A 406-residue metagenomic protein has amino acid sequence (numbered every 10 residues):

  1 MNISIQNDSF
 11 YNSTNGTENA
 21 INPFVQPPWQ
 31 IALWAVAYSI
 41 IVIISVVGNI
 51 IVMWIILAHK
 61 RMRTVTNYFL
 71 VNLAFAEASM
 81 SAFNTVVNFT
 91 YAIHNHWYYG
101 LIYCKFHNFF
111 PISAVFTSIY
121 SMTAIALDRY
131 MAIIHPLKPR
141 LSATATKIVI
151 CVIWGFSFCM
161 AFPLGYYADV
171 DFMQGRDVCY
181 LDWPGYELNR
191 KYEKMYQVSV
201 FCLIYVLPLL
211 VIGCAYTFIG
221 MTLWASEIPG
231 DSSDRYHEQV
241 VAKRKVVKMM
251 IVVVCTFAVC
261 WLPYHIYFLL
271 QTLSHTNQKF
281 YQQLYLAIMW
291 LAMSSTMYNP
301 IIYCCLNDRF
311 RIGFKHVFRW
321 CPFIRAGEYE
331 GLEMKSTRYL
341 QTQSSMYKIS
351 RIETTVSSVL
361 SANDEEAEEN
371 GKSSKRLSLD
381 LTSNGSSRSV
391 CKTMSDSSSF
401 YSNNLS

Functional and structural regions predicted by a protein language model:
M1-V25, I228-R244, D308-S406: Intrinsically disordered regulatory tails of 7TM GPCRs
T14-V25, H96-S113, H135, A145-I148 (+2 more regions): Loop architecture of class A 7-transmembrane GPCRs
P27-S39, V65-I125, A132-A143: Extracellular TM2-ECL1-early TM3 structural module of rhodopsin-like
Y38-I41, S79-N95, N108, V115-M122 (+5 more regions): Helix-to-loop junction signature of class
V42, N72-T85, F116, I150-A161 (+4 more regions): Alpha-helical transmembrane segments of multi-pass membrane proteins
V46-L57, A78-V86, S113-L137, V149-C151 (+2 more regions): Cytoplasm-facing ends of alpha-helical transmembrane segments in multi-pass membrane proteins
D182-N189, F201-I204, M221-C260: Intracellular effector-coupling site of seven-transmembrane GPCRs, centered on the ICL3-to-TM6 transition
T256-V259, H265-L269, L284-T337: Seventh transmembrane helix
